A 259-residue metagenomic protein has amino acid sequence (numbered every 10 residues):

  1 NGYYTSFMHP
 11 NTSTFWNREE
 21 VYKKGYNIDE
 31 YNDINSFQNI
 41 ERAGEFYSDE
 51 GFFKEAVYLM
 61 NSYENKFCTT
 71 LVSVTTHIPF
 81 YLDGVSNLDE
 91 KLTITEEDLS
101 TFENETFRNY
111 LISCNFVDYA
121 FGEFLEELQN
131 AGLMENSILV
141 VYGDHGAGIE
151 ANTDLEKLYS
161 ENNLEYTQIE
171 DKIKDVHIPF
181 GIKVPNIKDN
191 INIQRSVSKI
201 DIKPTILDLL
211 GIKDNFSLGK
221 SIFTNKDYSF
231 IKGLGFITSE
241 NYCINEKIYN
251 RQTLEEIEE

Functional and structural regions predicted by a protein language model:
N1-E259: Solvent-exposed soluble domains appended to multi-pass membrane proteins
